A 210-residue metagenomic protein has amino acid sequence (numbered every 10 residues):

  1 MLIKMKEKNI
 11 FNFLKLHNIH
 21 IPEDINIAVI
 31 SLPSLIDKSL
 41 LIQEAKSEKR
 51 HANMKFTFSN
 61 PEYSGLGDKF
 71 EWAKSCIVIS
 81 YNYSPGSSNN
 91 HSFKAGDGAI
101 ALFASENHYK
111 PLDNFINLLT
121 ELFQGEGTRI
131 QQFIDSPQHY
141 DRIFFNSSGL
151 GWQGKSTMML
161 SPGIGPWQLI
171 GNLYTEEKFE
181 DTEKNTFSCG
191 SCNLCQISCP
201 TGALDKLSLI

Functional and structural regions predicted by a protein language model:
L2-S188: Auxiliary alpha/beta "docking" domains used to position bulky ligands
L194-I210: Iron-sulfur cluster-binding cysteine motifs and their immediate structural context in ferredoxin-like electron-transfer
